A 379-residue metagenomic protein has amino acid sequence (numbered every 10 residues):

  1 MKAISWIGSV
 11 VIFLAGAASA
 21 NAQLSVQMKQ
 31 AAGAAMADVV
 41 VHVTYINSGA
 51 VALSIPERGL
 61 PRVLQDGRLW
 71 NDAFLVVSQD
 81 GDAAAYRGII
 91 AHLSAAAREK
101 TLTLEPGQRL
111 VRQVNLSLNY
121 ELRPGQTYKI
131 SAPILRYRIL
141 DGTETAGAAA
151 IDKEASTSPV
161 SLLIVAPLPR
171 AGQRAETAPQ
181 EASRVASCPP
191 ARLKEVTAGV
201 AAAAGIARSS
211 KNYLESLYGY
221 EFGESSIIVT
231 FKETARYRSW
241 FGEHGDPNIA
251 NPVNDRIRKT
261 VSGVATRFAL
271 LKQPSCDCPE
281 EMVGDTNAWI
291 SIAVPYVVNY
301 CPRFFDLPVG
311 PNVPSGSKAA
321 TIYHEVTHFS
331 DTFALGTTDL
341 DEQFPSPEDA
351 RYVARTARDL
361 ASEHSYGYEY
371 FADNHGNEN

Functional and structural regions predicted by a protein language model:
A15-S19: N-terminal signal peptide c-region/cleavage motif recognized by signal peptidases
N21-Q23: Boundary of Sec targeting at the N-terminus
A31-A37: Short, solvent-exposed loop/linker segments at the N-terminal edge of repeated beta-sheet extracellular domains
A34, G67-S94, K100, E105 (+3 more regions): Predominantly extracellular/secreted Zn2+-dependent metalloproteases
V43-A52: Asparagine-centered strand-capping/turn motif at beta-strand->loop junctions
V51-P56, L64-R68: A short beta-turn/strand-edge loop motif at beta-sheet boundaries
L102-N115: Short Pro-Gly-centered flexible turn/kink motifs
Y120-I130: Short glycine/proline/serine/threonine-rich loop/turn segments at secondary-structure transition edges
